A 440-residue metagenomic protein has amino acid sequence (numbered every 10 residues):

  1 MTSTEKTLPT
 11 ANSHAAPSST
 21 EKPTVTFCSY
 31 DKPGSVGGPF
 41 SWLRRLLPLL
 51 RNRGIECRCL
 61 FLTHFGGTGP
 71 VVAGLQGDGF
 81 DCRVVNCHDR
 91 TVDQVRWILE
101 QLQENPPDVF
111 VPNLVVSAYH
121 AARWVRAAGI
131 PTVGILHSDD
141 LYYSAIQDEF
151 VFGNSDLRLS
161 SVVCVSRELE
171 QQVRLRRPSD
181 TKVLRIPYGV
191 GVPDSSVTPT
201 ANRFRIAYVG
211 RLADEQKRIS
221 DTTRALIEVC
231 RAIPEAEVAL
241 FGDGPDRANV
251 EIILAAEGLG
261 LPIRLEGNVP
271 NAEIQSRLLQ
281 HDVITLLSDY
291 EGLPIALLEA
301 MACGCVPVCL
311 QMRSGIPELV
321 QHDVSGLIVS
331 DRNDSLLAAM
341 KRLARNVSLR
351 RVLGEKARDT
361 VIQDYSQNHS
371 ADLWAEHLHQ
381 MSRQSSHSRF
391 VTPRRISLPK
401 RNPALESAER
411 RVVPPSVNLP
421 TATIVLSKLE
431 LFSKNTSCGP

Functional and structural regions predicted by a protein language model:
T26-C28, T198-K217, T223-L226, A239: Conserved donor-binding/catalytic core segment of Leloir-type glycosyltransferases
F61, V306-L310: Short hydrophobic beta-strand element within catalytic cores of glycosyltransferases and related nucleotide-activated
L102, N268-V269, S276-H281: Short alpha-helical donor nucleotide-sugar binding micro-motif in glycosyltransferases
P112-A118, L136: Short His-centered aromatic/hydrophobic patch
R158-S195: Donor nucleotide-sugar binding/catalytic pocket of nucleotide-sugar-dependent glycosyltransferases
E251-V269: Nucleotide-activated donor-binding/catalytic signature segment of Leloir-type glycosyltransferases, i.e., the conserved
D289: Aromatic "clamp/platform" in nucleotide-sugar-dependent glycosyltransferases that forms part of the donor/acceptor
Q321-D323, L327-N333, R342-V347: Conserved acidic donor-binding segment of nucleotide-sugar-dependent glycosyltransferases
